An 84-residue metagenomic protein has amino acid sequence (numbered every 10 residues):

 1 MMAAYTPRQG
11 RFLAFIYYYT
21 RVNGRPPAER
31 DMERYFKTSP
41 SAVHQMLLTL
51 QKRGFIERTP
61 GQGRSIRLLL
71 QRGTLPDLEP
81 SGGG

Functional and structural regions predicted by a protein language model:
Y5-Q9, A28, T59-S81: Short, cationic-aromatic polyanion-contact patches
Y18-G24: Short helix-capping/hinge SLiMs at alpha-helix to coil transitions
P26-F36: A short alpha-helical element within helix-turn-helix/winged-helix DNA-binding domains across DNA-binding proteins
S39: Helix-turn-helix DNA-binding motif, specifically the short coil turn and the N-cap/start of the second
L47-L48: Short, hydrophobic-biased segments on the C-terminal half of alpha helices that form "recognition helices"
G54: Glycine-centered, phosphate/nucleic-acid-interacting loop/turn motifs that mediate DNA/RNA or nucleotide
